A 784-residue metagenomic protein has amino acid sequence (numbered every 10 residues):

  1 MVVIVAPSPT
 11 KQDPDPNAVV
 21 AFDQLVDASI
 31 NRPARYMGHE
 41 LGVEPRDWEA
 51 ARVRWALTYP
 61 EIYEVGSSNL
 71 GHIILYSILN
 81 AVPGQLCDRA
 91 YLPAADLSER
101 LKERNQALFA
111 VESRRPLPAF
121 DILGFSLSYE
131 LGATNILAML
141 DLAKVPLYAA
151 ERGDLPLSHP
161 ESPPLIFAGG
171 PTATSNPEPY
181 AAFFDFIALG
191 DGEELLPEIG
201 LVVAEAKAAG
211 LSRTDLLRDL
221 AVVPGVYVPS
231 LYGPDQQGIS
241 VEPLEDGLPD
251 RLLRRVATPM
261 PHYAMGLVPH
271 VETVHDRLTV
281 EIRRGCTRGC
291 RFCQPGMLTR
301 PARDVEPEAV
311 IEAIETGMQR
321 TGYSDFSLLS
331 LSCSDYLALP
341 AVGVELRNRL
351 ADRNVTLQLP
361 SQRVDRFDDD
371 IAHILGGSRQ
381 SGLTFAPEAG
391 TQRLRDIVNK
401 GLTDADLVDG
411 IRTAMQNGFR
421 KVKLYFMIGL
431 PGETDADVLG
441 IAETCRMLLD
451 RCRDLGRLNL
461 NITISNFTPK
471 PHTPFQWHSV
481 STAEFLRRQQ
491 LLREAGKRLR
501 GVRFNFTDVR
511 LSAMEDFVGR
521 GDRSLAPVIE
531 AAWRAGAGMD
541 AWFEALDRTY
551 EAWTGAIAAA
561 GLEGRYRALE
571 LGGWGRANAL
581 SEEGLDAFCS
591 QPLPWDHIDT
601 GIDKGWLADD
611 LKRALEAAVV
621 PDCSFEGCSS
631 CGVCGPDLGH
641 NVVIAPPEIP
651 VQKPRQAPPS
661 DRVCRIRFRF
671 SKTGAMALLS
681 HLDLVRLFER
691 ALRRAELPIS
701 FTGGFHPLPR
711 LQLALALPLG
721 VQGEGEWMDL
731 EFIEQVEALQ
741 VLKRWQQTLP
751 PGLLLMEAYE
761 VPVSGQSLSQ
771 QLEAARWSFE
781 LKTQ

Functional and structural regions predicted by a protein language model:
M1-E44, A51, W55-L57, L499-A657: Radical SAM enzyme core and accessory elements
V26-A56, Y63-E64, P229, P234-T279 (+1 more regions): N-terminal [4Fe-4S]-dependent radical SAM core
L57-E61, L79, L267-Q294, M318 (+2 more regions): N-terminal pre-triad scaffold of radical SAM enzymes
L57-I62, I122, L131, E315-N461 (+1 more regions): Conserved SAM/AdoMet-binding glycine-rich loop
G84-D96, G703: A short beta-strand-loop structural module common to alpha/beta enzyme folds
L92-V241, P474-D522, I529-A545, Y550: Glycine-rich beta-alpha loop elements in corrinoid/cobalamin-binding modules across cobalamin-dependent enzymes
E272-E308, S630-V643: Canonical Radical SAM [4Fe-4S] cluster-binding loop centered on the CxxxCxxC motif and its immediate flanking residues
I699, F705-Q784: Structured-RNA-binding interfaces characteristic of tRNA pseudouridine synthases
